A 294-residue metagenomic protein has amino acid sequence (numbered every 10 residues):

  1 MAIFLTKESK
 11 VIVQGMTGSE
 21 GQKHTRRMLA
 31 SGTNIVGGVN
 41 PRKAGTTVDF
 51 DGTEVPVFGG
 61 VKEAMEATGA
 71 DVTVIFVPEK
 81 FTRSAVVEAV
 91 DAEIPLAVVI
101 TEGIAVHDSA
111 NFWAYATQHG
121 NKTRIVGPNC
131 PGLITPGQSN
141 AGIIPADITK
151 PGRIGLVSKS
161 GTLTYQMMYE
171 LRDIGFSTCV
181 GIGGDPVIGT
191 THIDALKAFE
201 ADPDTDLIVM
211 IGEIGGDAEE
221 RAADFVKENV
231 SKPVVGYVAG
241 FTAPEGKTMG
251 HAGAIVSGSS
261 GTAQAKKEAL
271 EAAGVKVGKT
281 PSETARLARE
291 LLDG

Functional and structural regions predicted by a protein language model:
M1-G294: Catalytic-core regions of core metabolic enzymes, especially those transforming organic acids/acyl-group intermediates
